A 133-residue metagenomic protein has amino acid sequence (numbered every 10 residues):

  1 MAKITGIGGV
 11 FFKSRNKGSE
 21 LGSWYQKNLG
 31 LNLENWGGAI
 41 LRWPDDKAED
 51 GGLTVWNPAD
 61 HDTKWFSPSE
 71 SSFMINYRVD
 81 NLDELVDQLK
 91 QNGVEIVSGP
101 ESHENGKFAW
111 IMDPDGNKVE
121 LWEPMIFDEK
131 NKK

Functional and structural regions predicted by a protein language model:
M1-G6, K27, E34-W36, V86-K133: Vicinal oxygen chelate
A2-T5, V10-W56: Core segments of cupin and vicinal oxygen chelate
I7-N16, D62-L89, K107-M112, N117: Vicinal oxygen chelate
F11, Y25, L33, D45 (+5 more regions): Generic low-complexity, intrinsically disordered sequence content enriched in small uncharged/hydrophobic residues
N16-K17, L29-G30, A48, H61 (+4 more regions): Short linear sequence elements within intrinsically disordered, low-complexity coil regions
D45-A48, K64-S67, P100: Short secondary-structure boundary/capping segments
G52-T54, A59-F66: A solvent-exposed interaction/effector surface
